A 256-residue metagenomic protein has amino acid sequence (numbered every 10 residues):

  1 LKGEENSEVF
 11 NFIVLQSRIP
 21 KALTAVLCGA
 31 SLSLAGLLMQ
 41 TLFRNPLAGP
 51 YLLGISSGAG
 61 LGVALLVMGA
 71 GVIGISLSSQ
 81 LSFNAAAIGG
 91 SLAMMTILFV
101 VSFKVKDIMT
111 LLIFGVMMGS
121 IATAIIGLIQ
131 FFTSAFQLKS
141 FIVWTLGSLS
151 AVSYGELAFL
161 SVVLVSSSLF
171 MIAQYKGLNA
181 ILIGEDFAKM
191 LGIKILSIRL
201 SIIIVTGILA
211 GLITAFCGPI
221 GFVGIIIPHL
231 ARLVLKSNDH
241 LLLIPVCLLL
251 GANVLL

Functional and structural regions predicted by a protein language model:
L1-L256: Alpha-helical transmembrane segments in inner-membrane proteins
